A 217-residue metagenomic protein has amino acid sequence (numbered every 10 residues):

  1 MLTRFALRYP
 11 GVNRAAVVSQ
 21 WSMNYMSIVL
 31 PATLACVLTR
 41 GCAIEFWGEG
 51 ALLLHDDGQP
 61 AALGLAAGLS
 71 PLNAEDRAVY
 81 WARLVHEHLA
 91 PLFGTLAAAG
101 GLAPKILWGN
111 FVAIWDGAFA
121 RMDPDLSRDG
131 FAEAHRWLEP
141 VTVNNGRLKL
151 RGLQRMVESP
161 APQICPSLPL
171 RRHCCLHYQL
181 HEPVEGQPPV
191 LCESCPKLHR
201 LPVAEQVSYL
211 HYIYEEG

Functional and structural regions predicted by a protein language model:
M1-P169: Hydrophobic, aromatic-lined core segments that form the binding pocket/scaffold for planar heteroaromatic ligands
A134-G217: Cys/His-clustered metal-coordination modules, chiefly Zn-binding fingers
